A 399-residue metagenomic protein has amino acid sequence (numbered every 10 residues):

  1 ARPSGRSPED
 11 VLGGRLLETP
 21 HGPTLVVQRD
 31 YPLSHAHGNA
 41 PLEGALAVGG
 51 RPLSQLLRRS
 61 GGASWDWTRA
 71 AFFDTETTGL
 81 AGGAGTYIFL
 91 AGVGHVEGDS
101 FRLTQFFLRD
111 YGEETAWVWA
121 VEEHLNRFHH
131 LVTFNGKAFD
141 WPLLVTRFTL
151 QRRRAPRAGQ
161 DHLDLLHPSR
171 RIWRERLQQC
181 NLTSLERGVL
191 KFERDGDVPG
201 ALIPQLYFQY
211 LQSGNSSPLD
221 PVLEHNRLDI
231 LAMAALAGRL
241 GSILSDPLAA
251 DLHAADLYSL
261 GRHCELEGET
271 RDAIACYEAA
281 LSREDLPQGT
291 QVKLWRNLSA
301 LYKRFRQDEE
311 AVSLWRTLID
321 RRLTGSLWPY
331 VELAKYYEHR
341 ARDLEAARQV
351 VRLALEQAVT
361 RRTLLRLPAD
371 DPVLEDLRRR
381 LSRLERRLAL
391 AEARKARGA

Functional and structural regions predicted by a protein language model:
A1-D66: N-terminal accessory regions of nucleic-acid-interacting proteins
F101-F192: Conserved DEDDh/DEDDy metal-dependent 3′-5′ exonuclease domain
R171, L177-D251: Acidic, Mg2+-coordinating catalytic module of metal-dependent nucleases/exonucleases that use a two-metal-ion mechanism
L260, N297-L298, L333, A347 (+2 more regions): Structural register within alpha-helical repeat arrays
C264, L298, Y302, Y337-E338 (+1 more regions): Residue at a conserved register position within TPR or TPR-like alpha-solenoid repeats
E267, F305, R340-A341, L388: Structural motif corresponding to the intra-repeat A-B loop/turn of tetratricopeptide repeats
